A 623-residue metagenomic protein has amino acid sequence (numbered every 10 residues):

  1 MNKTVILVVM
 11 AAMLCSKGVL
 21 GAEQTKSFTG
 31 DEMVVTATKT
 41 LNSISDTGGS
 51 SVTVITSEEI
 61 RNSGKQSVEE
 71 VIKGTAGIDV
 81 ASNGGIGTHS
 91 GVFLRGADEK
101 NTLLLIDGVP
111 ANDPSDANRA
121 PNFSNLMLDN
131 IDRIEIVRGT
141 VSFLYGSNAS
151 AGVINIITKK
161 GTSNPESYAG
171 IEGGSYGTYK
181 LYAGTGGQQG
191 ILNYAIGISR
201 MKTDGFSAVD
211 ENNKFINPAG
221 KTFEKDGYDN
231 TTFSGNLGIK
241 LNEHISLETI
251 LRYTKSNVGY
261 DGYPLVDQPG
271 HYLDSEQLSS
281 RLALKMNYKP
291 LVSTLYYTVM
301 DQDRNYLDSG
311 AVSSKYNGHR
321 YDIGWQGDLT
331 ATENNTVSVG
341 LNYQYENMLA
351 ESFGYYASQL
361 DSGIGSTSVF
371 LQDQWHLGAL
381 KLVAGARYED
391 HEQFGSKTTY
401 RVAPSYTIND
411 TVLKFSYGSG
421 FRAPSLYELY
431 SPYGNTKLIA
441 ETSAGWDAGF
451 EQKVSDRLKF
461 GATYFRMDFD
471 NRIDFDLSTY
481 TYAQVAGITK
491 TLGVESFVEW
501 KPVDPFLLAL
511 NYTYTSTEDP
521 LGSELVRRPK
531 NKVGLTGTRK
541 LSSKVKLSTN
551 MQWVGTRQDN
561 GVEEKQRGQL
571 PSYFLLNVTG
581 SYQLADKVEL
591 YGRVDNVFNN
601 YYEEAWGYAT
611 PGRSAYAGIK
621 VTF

Functional and structural regions predicted by a protein language model:
L7-M10, G186-Q189, G197, K240 (+3 more regions): Conserved C-terminal beta-signal and adjacent last beta-strands/turns of outer-membrane beta-barrel proteins
G30-S63, G91: N-terminal periplasmic "start-of-domain" segments of outer-membrane beta-barrel proteins
V68-V71, T88-F93, T102-L105, P121-L126 (+3 more regions): N-terminal periplasmic accessory domains that precede and gate Gram-negative outer-membrane beta-barrel machines
P110-R138: Short acidic/polar hinge/loop motifs at secondary-structure boundaries that mediate gating or recognition
F143, N155, T162-N164, G170-E172 (+2 more regions): Periplasmic-side early beta-strands and strand-to-turn transitions of outer-membrane beta-barrels
T222-V337, L341-E346, K459-F460: Outer-membrane beta-barrel domain signature, strongest for Gram-negative TonB-dependent receptors and also present
L265-A283, N287, Y316, I364 (+8 more regions): Outer-membrane beta-barrel signature, preferentially recognizing the C-terminal barrel domain of Gram-negative
E333, V337, H376-L382, F460 (+4 more regions): Gram-negative outer-membrane beta-barrel transporters
